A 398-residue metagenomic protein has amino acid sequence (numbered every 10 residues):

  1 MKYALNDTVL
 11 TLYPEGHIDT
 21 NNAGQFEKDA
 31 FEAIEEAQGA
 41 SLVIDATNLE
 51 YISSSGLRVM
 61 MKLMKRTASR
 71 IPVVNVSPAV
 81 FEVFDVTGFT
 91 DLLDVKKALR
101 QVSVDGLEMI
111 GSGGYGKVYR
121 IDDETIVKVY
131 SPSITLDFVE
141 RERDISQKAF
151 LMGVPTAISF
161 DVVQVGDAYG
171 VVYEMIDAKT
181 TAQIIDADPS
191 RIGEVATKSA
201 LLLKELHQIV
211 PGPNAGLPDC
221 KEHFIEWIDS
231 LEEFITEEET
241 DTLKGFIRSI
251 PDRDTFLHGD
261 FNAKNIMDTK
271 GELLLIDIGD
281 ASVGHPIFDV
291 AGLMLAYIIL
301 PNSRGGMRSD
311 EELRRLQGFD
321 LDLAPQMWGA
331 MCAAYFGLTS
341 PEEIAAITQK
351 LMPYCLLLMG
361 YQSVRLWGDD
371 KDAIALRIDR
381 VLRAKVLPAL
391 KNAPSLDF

Functional and structural regions predicted by a protein language model:
M1-Y13: Short beta-strand/loop segment at the start of cytosolic alpha/beta domains
I18-L93: Amphipathic alpha-helical interaction surfaces in cytosolic regulatory modules
E108-I110, K117-I121, L243-F288: Active-site acidic catalytic loop and adjacent metal/ATP-binding pocket of ATP-dependent phosphoryl transfer enzymes
E108-M109, G114-N214: ATP-binding pocket architecture of kinase catalytic cores
T197, D310-F398: Helix-rich C-terminal or lid/interface subdomains of diverse kinases
Q208-G259, A263, T269: An alpha-helical support segment within catalytic cores of ATP-dependent transferases
T269-P325: Active-site Asp-x-Gly
